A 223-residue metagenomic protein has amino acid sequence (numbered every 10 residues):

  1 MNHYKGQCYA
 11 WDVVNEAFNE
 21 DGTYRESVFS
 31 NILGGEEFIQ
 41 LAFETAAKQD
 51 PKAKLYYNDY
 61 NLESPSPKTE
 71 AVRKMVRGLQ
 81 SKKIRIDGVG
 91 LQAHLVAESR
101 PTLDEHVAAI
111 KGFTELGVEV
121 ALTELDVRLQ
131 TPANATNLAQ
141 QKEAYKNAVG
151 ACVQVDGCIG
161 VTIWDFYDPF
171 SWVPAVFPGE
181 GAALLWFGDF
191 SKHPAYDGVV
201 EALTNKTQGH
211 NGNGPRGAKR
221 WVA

Functional and structural regions predicted by a protein language model:
N2-G6, D12-E36, L41-T45, T102-A121 (+1 more regions): Aromatic-rich peripheral "rim/lid" segments of glycoside hydrolase catalytic domains that contact and position glycan
Y9, N15, Q49-D59, V72-R100 (+1 more regions): Aromatic- and acid-rich polysaccharide-binding/catalytic face of secreted or lumenal carbohydrate-active enzymes
T23-Y24, P65-K82, R100-I110: Distinct, well-ordered alpha-helical segments
I32, E63-P65: Outer-membrane beta-barrel domain signature
D59-N61, D165: A mature extracytoplasmic/lumenal domain signature
